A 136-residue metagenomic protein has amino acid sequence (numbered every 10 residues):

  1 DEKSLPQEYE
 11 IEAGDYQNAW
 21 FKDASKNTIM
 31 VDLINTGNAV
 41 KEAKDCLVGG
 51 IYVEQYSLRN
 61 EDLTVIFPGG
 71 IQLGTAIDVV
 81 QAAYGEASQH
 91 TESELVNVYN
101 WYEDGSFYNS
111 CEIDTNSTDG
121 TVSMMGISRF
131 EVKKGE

Functional and structural regions predicted by a protein language model:
D1-D45, Q72-E136: A cross-family detector of function-defining hotspots
V48: Acidic-aromatic substrate-binding/catalytic surfaces of carbohydrate-active enzymes
I51-I66: Acidic/histidine-rich, surface-exposed loop or edge segments in extracytoplasmic proteins
T64-G69, S110: Short, recurring structural edge motifs at helix starts
